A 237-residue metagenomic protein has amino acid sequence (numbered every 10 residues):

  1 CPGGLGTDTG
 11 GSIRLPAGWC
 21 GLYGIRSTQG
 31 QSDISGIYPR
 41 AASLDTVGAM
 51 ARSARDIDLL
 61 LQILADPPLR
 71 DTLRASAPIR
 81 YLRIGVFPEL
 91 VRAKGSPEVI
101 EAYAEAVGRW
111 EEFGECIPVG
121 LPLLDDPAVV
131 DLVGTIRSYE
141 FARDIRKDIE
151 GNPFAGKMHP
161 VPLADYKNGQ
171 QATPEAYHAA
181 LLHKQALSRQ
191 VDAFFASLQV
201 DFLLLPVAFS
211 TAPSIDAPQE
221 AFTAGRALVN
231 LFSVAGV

Functional and structural regions predicted by a protein language model:
C1-L61, S233-G236: Short glycine/serine-rich loop segments
C1-P2, D58, L64, A172-V237: Glycine-rich, small-residue loops and helix-cap segments that act as flexible hinges at active-site edges
C1-T9, G108, G114, F195-S197: Gly/Ser-rich catalytic/binding loops embedded in alpha/beta enzyme cores
I13-R14, K94, A212-S214: Glycine/Thr-rich phosphate-binding loops of Rossmann-like dinucleotide-binding domains
R55-A65, A142-K147: Conserved core segment of the aminotransferase class I/II
I63-T135: Gly/Ser-rich, acidic/histidine-flanked active-site/gating loops
Y81-R83, T135-D192, D201: Short helix-loop capping/hinge segments that flank enzyme active sites or metal/cofactor-binding pockets
